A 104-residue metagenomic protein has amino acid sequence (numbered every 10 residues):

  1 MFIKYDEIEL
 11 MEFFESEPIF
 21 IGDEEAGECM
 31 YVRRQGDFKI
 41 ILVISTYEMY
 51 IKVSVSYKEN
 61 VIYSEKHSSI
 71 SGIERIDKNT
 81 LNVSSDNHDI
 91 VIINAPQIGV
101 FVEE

Functional and structural regions predicted by a protein language model:
M1-E104: Surface-exposed, interaction-prone regions used to assemble/regulate multi-protein complexes
